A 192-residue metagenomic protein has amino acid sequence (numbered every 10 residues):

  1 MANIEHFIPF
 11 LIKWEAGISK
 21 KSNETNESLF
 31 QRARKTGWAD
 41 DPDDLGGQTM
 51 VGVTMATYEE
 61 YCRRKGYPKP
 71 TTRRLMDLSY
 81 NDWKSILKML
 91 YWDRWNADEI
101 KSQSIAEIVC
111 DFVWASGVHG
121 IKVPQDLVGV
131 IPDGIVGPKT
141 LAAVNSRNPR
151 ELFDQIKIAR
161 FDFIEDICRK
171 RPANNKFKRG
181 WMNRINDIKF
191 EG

Functional and structural regions predicted by a protein language model:
M1-G192: Cell-wall polysaccharide-cleaving catalytic domain and substrate-binding groove, primarily in peptidoglycan/chitin
